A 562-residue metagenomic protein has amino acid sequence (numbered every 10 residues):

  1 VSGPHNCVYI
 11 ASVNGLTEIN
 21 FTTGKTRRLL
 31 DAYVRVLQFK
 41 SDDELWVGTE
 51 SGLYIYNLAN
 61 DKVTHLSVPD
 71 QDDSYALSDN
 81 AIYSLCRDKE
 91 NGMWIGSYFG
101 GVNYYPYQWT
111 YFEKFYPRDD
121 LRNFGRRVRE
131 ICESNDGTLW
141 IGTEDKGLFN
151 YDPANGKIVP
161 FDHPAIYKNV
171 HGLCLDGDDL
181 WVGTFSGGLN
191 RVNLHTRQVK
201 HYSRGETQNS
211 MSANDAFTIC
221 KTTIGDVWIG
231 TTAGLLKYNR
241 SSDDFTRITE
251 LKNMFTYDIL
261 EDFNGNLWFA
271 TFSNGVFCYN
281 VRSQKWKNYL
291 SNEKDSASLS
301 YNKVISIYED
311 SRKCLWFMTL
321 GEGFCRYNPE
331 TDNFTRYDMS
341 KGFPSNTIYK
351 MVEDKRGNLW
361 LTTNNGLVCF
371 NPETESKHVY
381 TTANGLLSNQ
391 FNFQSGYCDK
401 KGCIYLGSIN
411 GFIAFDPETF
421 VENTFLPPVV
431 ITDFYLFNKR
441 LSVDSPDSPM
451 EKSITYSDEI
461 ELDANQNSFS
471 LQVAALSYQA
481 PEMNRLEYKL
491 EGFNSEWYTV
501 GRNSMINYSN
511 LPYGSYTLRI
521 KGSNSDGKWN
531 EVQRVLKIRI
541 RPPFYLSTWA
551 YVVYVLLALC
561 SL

Functional and structural regions predicted by a protein language model:
S2-H5, F39-D42, R87-E90, E133-D136 (+6 more regions): Residue-level detector of Asp-centered blade-edge/turn motifs that repeat once per structural unit in beta-propeller
C7-I10, E44-W46, G92-I95, T138-W140 (+6 more regions): Conserved beta-propeller blade signature
V13-T17, S51-Y54, Y98-V102, E144-L148 (+6 more regions): Loop/turn residues immediately N-terminal
N20-G24, N57-D61, P106-T110, D152-G156 (+6 more regions): Short loop/turn segments that connect beta-strands within beta-propeller blades
L30-Y33, S51, T64-R87, G96-Y104 (+10 more regions): Residue-level "micro-hotspots" composed of small/polar
N169-G172: Blade-loop segments of beta-propeller domains
N264, A270-F277, K303-S306, S311-R312 (+1 more regions): Beta-propeller domains
